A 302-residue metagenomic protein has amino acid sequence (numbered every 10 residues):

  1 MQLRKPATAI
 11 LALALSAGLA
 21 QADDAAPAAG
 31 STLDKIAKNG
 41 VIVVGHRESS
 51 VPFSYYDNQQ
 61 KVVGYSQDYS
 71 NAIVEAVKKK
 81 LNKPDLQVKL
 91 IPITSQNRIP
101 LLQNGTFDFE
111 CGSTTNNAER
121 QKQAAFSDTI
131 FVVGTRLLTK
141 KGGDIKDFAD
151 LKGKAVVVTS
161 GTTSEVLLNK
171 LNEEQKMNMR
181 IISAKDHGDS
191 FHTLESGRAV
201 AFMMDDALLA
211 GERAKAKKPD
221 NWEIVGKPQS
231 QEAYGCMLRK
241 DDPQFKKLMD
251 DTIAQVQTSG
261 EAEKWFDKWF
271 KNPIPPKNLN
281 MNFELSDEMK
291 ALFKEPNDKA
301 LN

Functional and structural regions predicted by a protein language model:
D23-P27, N71-A76, A149, K154-A155 (+2 more regions): Extended ligand-binding regions for polar small-molecule ligands
D23-P27, V166-I182, D220-W222, I253-N302: Ligand-binding clefts/hinges and TM-proximal coupling segments of bilobed small-molecule sensing domains
D24-F109: Extracytoplasmic small-molecule ligand-binding "clamshell" domains of the periplasmic binding protein/Venus flytrap
L33, V62, S113, R120-I130 (+2 more regions): A structural signal for short loop-to-beta-strand junctions that line the ligand-binding cleft of periplasmic/secreted
V43-P52, V62-K79, T115, V133-H187 (+2 more regions): Bilobed "Venus flytrap"/periplasmic-binding protein-like clamshell domains and structurally analogous long
E48, F131-T139, A214-I253, N272-N297: Periplasmic-binding protein-like
N71, K83-D150, K290-A300: Acidic, polar ligand-binding/catalytic clefts
N97, C111-K122, L167-E174, G188 (+1 more regions): A ligand-binding cleft/hinge motif common to bilobed small-molecule-binding domains
